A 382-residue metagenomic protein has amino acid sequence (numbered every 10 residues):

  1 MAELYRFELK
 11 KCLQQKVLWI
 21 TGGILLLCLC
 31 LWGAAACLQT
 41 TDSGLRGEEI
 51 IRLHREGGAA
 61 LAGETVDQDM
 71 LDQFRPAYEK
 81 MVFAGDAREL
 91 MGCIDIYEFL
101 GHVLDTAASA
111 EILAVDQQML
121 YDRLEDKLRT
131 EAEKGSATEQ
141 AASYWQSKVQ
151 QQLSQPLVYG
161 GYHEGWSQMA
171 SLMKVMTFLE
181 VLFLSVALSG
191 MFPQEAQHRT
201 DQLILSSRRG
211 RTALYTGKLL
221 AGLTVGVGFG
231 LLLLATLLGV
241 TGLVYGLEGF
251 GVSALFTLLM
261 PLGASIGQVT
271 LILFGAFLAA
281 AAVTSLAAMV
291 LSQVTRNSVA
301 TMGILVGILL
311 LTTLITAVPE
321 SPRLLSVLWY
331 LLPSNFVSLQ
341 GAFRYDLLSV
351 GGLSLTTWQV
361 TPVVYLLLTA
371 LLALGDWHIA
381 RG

Functional and structural regions predicted by a protein language model:
M1-T21, L25: Aromatic- and glycine-rich beta-strand/loop motifs that create alpha-glucan
E8-K11, L291-V294, T361-G382: Junction motif at the cytosolic side of a transmembrane helix
V17, G210-R211, N297-M302: Membrane-helix interface segments
G22-L25, K218, L305: Residue-level recognition of transmembrane alpha-helices in multi-pass small-molecule transporters/permeases
C28-M81, D116, L120-E195, T216-V294 (+1 more regions): Secretory targeting signals
A35-A36, T295-L331: Transmembrane helix segments
L188-L203, S207, R211: Transmembrane helix boundary and interhelical loop/hinge segments in multi-pass membrane proteins
V244-V252, A317-Q340: Juxtamembrane non-transmembrane "cap" segments at the membrane-aqueous interface of multi-pass membrane proteins
